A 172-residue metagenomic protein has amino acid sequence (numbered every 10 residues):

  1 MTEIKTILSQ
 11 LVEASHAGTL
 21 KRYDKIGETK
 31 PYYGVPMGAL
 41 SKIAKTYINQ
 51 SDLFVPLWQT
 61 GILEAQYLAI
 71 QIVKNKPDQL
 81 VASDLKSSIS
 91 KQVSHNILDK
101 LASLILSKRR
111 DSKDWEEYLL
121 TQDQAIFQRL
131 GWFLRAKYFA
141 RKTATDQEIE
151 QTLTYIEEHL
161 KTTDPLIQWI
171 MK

Functional and structural regions predicted by a protein language model:
M1-K172: Alpha-helical scaffold domains
